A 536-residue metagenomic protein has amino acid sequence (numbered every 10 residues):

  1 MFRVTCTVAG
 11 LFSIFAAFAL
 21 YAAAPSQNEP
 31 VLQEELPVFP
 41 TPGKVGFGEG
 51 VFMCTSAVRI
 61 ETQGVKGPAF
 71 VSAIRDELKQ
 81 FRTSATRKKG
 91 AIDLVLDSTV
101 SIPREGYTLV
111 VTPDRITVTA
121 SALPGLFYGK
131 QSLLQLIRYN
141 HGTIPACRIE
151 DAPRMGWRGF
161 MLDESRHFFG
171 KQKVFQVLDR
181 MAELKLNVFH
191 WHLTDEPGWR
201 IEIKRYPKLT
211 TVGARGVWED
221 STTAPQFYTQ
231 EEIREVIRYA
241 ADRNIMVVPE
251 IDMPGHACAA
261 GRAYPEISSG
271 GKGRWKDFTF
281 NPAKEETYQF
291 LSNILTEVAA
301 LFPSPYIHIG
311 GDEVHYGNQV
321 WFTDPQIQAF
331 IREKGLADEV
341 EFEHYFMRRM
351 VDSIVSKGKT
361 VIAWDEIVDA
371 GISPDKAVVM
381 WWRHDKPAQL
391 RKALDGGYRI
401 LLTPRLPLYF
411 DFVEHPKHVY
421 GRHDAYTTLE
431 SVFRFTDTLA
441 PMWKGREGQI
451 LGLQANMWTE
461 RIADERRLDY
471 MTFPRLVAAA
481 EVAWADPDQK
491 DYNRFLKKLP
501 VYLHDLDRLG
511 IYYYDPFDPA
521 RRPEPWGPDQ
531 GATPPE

Functional and structural regions predicted by a protein language model:
M1-T5, V247: Positively charged n-region of N-terminal signal peptides that target proteins for export
V8-A19: Bacterial N-terminal signal peptides
A22-R158, K357, V361-V368, V501-R508 (+1 more regions): Acidic, contiguous N-terminal accessory segments
P68-A69, F168-G170, E196-E202, P254-A260 (+7 more regions): Flexible loop/turn segments at secondary-structure boundaries
S101-Y306, F322, R349, S353 (+1 more regions): Feature activates predominantly on carbohydrate-active enzymes
A260, P265-G271, W275-K376, R383-K392: Active-site neighborhood of glycoside hydrolase catalytic domains
T360-E366, G371-E536: Flexible, acidic glycine-rich loops studded with aromatic residues
